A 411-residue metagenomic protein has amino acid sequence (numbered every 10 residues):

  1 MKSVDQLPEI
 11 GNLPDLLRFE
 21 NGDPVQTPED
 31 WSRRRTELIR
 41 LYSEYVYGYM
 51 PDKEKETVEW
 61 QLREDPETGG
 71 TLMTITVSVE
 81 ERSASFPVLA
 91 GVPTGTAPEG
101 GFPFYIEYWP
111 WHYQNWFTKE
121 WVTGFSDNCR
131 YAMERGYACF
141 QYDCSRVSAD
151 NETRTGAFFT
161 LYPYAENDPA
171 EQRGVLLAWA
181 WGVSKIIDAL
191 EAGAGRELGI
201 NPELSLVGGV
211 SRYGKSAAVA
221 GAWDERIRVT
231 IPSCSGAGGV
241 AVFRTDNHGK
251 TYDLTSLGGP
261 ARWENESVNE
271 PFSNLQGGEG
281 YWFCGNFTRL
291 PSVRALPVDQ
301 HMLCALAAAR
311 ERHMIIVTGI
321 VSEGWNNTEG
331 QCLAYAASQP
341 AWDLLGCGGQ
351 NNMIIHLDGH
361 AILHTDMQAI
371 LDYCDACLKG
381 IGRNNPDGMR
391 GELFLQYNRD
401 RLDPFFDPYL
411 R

Functional and structural regions predicted by a protein language model:
M1-P87, V92-G100, Q114, G277 (+3 more regions): Alpha/beta-hydrolase-fold serine-hydrolase catalytic core, especially in secreted/extracellular enzymes
G100-Y105, R135-C139, P202-L204, E225-V229 (+2 more regions): Loop/turn elements at helix/coil->beta-strand transitions in domains of secreted/extracellular proteins
E107-R196, P202, G236-H248: Cap/lid segment of the alpha/beta-hydrolase catalytic domain
E107-W111, Y142-S145, V210-S211, S233-G236 (+2 more regions): Active-site-proximal beta-strand/loop segments in catalytic clefts of secreted hydrolases
H112, W116-T118, K185-G259, W282-F287 (+1 more regions): Primarily recognizes the serine-hydrolase "nucleophile elbow" in alpha/beta-hydrolase and SGNH/GDSL folds
A178-W179, G208-V210, P232, F283-T288 (+5 more regions): Extended catalytic-interface subdomain
V229-L303, N327-Y335, A341-C347: Mobile cap/lid helix-loop segments that gate and shape the active-site cleft of serine hydrolases
